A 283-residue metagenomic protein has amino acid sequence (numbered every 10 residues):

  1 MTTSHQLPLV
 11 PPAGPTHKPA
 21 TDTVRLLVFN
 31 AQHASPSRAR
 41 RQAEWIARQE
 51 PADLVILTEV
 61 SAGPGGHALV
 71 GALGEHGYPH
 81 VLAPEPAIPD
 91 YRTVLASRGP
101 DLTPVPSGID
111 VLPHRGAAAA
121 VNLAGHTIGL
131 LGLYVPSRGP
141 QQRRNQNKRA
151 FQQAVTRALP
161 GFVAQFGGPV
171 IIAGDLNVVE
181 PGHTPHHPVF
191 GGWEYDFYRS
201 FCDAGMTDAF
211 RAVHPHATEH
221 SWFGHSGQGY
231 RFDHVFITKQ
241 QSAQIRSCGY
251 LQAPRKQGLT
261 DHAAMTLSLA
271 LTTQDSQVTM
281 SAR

Functional and structural regions predicted by a protein language model:
M1-L73, D90-Y91, S276-R283: N-terminal, active-site-proximal structural segment of metallo-dependent hydrolase catalytic domains
R25-A31, I46-G66, L130, V155-T184 (+4 more regions): Active-site beta-strand/loop signature of hydrolases that rely on acidic residues for catalysis
S35-P36, P64-G66, R138-Q141, V179-G182 (+2 more regions): Short catalytic/ligand-binding loop motif for oxyanion handling, primarily in non-cytosolic enzymes, centered on
L54, E59-P140: Structured beta-strand-rich core segments of catalytic domains in phosphoester-bond hydrolases
H76-G77, A150-I237, S281: Metal-dependent phosphoesterases centered on the DNase I-like endonuclease/exonuclease/phosphatase
I88-P104, S226-Q244, L269-A270: Conserved beta strand-loop-helix elements of the APE1-like EEP
P106-S107, Y134-Q152, H183-H187: Surface-exposed cleft-lining segments at the edges of enzyme active sites
L251-R283: Surface polyanion/phosphate-binding segment centered on an Asp-His-Pro turn
